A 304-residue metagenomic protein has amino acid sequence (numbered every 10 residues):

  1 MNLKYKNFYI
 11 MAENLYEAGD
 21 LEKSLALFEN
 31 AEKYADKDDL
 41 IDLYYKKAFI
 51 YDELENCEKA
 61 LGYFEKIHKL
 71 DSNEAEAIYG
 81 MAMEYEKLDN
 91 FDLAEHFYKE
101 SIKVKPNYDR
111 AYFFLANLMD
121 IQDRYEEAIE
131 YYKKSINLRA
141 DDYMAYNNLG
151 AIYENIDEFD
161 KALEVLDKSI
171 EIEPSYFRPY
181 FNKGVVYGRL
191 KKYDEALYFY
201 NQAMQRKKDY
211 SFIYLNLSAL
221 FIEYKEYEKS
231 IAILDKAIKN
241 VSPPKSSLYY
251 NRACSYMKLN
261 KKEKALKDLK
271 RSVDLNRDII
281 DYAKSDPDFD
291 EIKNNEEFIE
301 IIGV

Functional and structural regions predicted by a protein language model:
M1-N7, M11-N14, D274-V304: Terminal, low-structured helical/coil segments at or just beyond the last alpha-helical repeat
E13, Y45-E53, E76-K87, D109-D120 (+4 more regions): Conserved alpha-helical positions within TPR/SEL1-like repeat arrays
A31, K66-I67, E100-S101, K134-S135 (+4 more regions): Canonical positions in the second alpha-helix
Y34-D36, L70, V104, L138 (+4 more regions): Structural marker of alpha-solenoid helical repeat scaffolds
D38-L40, E74, Y108, D142 (+4 more regions): Residue-level recognition of tetratricopeptide repeat
